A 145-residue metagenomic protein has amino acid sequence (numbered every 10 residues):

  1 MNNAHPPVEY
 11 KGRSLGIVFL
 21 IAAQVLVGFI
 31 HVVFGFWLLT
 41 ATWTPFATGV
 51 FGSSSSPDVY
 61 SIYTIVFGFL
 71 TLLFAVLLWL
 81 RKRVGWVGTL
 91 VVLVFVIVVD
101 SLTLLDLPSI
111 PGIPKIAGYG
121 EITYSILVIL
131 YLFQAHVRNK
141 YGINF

Functional and structural regions predicted by a protein language model:
M1-F145: Topology signature of small-to-medium multi-pass alpha-helical membrane proteins
